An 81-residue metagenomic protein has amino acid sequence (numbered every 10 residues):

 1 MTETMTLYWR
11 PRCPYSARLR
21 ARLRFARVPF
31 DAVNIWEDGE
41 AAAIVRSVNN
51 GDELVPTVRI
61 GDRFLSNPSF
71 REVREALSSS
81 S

Functional and structural regions predicted by a protein language model:
M1, A42-R46: Short secondary-structure transition/capping segments
M1-P29: Local sequence-structure signature of Cys/Sec-based thiol-disulfide redox active-site neighborhoods
P14, E37, L65: Glycine-/small-residue-rich active-site loops that bind phosphorylated ligands and cofactors
A17, A21, A43, E75: Alpha-helical elements of the RecA-like P-loop NTPase motor core of helicases
P29-A42, D52: Thiol-based oxidoreductase modules, predominantly thioredoxin-like and allied folds used for disulfide exchange
V45-N49, A76-L77: Short amphipathic alpha-helix with an adjacent loop that forms part of the alpha/beta core around
N49-T57: Structural micro-motif
I60-S81: Non-catalytic, surface beta->alpha helical segment in thiol-disulfide oxidoreductase systems
